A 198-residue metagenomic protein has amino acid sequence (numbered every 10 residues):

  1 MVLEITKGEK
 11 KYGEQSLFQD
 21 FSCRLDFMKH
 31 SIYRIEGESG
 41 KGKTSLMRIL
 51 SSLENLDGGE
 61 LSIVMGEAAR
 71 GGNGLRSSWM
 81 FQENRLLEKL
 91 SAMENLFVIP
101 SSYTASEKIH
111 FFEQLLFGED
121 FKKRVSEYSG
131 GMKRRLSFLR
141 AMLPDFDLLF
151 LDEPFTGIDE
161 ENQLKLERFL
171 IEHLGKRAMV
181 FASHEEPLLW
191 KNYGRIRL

Functional and structural regions predicted by a protein language model:
S51: Helix-to-loop junction immediately C-terminal to a conserved catalytic motif
E83, K89-E107: Q-loop/switch helix immediately C-terminal to the Walker
A105-D120: Conserved ABC ATPase "signature" region
R124, E153-P154: Walker B catalytic motif
R124-G131: Conserved ABC ATPase signature
F138: Hydrophobic anchor residue at the start of the ABC signature
D152, D159: ABC-family nucleotide-binding domains
